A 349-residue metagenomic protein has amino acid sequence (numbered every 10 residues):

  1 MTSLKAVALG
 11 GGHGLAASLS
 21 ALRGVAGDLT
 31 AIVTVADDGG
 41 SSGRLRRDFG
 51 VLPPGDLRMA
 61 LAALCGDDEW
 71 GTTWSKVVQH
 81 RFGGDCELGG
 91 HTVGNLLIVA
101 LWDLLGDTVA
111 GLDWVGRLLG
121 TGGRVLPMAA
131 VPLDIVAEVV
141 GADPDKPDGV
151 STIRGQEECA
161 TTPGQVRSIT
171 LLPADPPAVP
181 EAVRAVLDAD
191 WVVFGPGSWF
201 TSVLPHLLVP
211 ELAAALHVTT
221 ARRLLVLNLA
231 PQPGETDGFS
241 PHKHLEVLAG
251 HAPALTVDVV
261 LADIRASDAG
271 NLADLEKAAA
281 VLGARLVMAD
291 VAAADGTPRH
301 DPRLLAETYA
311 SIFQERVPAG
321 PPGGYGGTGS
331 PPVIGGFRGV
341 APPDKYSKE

Functional and structural regions predicted by a protein language model:
T2, S20-A26, T30-L52, A160-P163 (+5 more regions): Conserved phosphate- and dinucleotide-binding cores of soluble alpha/beta proteins, encompassing both enzyme active
V7-A8, V193-G195, L224-V226, L261: Structural motif
H13-G14: Hydrophobic/small residue at the entry helix of a nucleotide-binding pocket
D28, R124, R285-V287: Conserved beta-strand segments of alpha/beta enzyme cores
T34-G164, T170, A310, Q314 (+3 more regions): Electropositive, gly/pro-rich neighborhoods at or near active sites that engage anionic ligands
P196, L227-N228, I264, D290: Short secondary-structure boundary segments
G238-E349: C-terminal functional extensions of proteins
